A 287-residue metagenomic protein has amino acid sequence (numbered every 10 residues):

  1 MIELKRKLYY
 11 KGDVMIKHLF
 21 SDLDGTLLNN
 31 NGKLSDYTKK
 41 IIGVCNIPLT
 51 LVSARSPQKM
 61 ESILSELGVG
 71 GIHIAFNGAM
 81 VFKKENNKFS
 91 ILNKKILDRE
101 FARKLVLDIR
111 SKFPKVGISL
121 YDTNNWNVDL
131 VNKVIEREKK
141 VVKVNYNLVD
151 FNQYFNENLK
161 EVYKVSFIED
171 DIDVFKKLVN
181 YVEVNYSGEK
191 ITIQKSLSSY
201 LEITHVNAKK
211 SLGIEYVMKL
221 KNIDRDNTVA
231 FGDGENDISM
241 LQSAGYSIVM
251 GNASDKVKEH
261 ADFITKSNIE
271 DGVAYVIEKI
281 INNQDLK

Functional and structural regions predicted by a protein language model:
I2-V14: Short, Lys/Arg-enriched N-terminal segments with co-localized hydrophobic residues within the first ~10-30 amino acids
M15-I16, N29, S35, E202-K287: Mg2+-dependent phosphoryl-transfer enzymes with acidic/Ser/Thr/Gly-rich catalytic loops
K33-I135: Active-site phosphate-binding/coordination module
C45, L67-V69, N77, E189 (+2 more regions): Short, structured coil segments at secondary-structure junctions
P57-E61, F175, S211, D237-I238: Short, well-ordered alpha-helical microsegments
V116-F231: Conserved acidic, metal-coordinating active-site core of Asp-based, Mg2+-dependent phosphoryl-transfer enzymes
